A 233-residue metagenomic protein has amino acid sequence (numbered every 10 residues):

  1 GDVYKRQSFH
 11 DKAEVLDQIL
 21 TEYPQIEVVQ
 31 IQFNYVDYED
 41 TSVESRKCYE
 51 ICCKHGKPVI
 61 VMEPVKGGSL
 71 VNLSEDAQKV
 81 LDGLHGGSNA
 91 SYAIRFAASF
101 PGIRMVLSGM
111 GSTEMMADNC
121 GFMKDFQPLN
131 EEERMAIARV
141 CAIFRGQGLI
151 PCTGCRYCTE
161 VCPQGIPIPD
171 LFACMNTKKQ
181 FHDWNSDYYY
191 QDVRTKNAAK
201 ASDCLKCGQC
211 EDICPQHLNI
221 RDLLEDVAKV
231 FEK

Functional and structural regions predicted by a protein language model:
G1-Y4: Short, small-residue-biased leader/transition segments that mark boundaries at the very start of proteins
R6-T153, Y157-I166, D170-A173, W184-Y189 (+2 more regions): Beta/alpha (TIM)-barrel catalytic core signal, keyed to glycine-rich beta->alpha loops juxtaposed to Asp/Glu that bind
G83-S88, A199, A228-K229: Amphipathic, soluble alpha/beta structural segments
S99, M116, K178-F181, V230-K233: A short structural micro-motif
I150-G165, A201-H217: Local cysteine-cluster metal-coordination motifs and their immediate loop/turn environment, predominantly Fe-S cluster
C162-Q180, D212-V230: Iron-sulfur (Fe-S) cluster-binding segments and ferredoxin-like electron-carrier domains, especially [2Fe-2S]
Q180-Q209, K233: Short Fe-S-cluster ligation motifs
